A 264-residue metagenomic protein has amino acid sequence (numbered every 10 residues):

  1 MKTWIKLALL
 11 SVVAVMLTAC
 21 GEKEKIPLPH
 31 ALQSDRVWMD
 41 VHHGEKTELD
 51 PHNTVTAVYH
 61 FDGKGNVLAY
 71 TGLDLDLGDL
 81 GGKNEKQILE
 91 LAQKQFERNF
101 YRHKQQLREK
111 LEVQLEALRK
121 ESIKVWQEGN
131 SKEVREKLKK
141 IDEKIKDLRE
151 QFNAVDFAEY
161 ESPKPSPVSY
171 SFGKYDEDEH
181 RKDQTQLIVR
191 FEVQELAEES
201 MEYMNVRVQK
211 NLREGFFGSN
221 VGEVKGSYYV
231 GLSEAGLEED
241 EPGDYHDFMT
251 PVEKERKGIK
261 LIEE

Functional and structural regions predicted by a protein language model:
K2-L10: Sec-dependent signal peptide recognition, specifically the positively charged N-region followed immediately by
V15-A19: C-terminal motif of bacterial Sec signal peptides marking the signal peptidase cleavage site
E22-M39: N-terminal helix-cap/turn-to-beta initiation motif at the start of protein domains
E24-K25, H43-H52: Short, solvent-exposed loop/turn elements at domain surfaces
G44, T54, L68-E239: Contiguous, well-ordered beta-strand patches that form the walls/edges of small beta-barrel/beta-sandwich domains
A57-D62: Long, solvent-exposed N-terminal ectodomains/accessory regions that are displayed to the extracellular/lumenal milieu
E239-P251: Short, exposed beta-strand-loop hairpins at the edges of beta-sheets in extracellular/periplasmic proteins
F248-E264: Short, low-complexity, Pro/Ser/Thr/Gly-rich segments in the mature regions of secreted, periplasmic
